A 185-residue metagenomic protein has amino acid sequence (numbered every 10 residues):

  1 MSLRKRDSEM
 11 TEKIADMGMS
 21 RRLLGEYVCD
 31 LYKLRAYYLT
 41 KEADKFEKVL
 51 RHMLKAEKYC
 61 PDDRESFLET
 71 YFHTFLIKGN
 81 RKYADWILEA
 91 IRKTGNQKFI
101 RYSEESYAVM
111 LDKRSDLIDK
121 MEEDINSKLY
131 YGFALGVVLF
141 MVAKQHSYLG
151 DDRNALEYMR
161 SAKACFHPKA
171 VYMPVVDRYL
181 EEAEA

Functional and structural regions predicted by a protein language model:
M1-D7: Transmembrane-cytosolic junction motif
K5, T40, T74, K78 (+2 more regions): Structural motif corresponding to the intra-repeat A-B loop/turn of tetratricopeptide repeats
D7-L39: Acidic, Ser/Thr-rich low-complexity segments on the non-lumenal side of membrane proteins
E9-G18, A43-A56, N80-G95, R114-Y130 (+1 more regions): Alpha-helical repeat scaffolds
R21, K58-P61, Y130, P168-V171: Structural signature of alpha-solenoid helical repeat scaffolds
Y27-R35, S66-T74, I100-A108, A134-K144 (+2 more regions): "A position-specific structural signal for the A-helix of alpha-solenoid helical repeats
Y38-G79: Structured, soluble extracytoplasmic/luminal domains of envelope-associated proteins
N154-M159, P168-A185: Terminal, low-structured helical/coil segments at or just beyond the last alpha-helical repeat
